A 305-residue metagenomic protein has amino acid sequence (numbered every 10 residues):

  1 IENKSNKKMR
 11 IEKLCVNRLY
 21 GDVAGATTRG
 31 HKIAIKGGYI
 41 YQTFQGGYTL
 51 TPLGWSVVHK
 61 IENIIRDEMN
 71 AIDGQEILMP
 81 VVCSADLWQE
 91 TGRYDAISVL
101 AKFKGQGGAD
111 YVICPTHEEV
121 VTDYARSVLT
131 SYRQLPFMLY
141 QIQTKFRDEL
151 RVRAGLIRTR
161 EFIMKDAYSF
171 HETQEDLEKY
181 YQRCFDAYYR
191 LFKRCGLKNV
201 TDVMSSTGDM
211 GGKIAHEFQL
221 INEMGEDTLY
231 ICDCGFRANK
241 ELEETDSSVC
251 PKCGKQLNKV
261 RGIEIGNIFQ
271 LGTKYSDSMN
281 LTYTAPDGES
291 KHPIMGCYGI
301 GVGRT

Functional and structural regions predicted by a protein language model:
N6-T305: TRNA-recognition modules of translation machinery and tRNA-sensing kinases, especially anticodon-binding
